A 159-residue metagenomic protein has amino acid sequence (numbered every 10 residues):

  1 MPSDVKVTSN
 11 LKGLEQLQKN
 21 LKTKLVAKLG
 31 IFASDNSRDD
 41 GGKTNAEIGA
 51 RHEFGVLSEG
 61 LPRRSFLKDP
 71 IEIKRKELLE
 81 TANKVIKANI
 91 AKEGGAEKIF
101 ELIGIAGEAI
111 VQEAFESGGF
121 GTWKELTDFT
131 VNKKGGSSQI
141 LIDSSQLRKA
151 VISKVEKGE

Functional and structural regions predicted by a protein language model:
M1-E159: Short, Lys/Arg-rich flexible segments
